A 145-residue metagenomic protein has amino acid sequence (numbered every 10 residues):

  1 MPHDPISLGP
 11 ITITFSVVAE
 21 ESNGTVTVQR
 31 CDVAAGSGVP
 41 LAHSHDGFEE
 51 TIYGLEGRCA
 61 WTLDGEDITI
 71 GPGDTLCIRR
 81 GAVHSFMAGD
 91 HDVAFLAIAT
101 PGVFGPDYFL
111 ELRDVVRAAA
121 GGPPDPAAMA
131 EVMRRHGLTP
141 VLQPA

Functional and structural regions predicted by a protein language model:
I6-A42, F48-E49: A short glycine-rich, His/Asp/Glu-containing loop-to-beta-strand
T12, T51, R58-A60, D67 (+2 more regions): Structural motif
R30-A34, S44-T62, I98-A99: Short, conserved beta-strand element in jelly-roll/cupin
G65-V83: Short acidic-glycine-tyrosine-enriched beta hairpin
R80-P106: Ligand-binding loop in jelly-roll beta-barrel domains
L110-A145: Acidic/histidine-enriched, glycine/proline-rich intrinsically disordered or flexible terminal extensions
